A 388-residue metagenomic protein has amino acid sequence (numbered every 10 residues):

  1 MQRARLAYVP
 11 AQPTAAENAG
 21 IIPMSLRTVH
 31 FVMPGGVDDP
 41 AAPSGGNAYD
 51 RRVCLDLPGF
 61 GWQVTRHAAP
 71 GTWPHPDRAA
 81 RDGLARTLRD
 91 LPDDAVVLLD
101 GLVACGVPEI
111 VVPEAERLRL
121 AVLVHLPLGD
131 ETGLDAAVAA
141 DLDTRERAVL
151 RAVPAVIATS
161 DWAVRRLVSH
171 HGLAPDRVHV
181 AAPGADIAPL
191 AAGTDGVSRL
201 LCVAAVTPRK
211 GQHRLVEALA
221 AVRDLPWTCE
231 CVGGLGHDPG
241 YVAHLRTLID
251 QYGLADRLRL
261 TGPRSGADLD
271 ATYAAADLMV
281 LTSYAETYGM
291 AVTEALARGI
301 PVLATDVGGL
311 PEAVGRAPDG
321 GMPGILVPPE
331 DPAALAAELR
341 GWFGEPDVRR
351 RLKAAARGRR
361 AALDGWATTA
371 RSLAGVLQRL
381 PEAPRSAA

Functional and structural regions predicted by a protein language model:
A137-V156: Membrane-proximal helix-turn-helix segments that form the acceptor-binding/catalytic region of lipid-linked
I157, A191-K210, V216-A221, E230: Conserved donor-binding/catalytic core segment of Leloir-type glycosyltransferases
W162, G184: Carbohydrate-associated surface elements
V242-R264: Nucleotide-activated donor-binding/catalytic signature segment of Leloir-type glycosyltransferases, i.e., the conserved
P263-R264, A271-A276: Short alpha-helical donor nucleotide-sugar binding micro-motif in glycosyltransferases
Y284: Aromatic "clamp/platform" in nucleotide-sugar-dependent glycosyltransferases that forms part of the donor/acceptor
P301-A304, G308: Short hydrophobic beta-strand element within catalytic cores of glycosyltransferases and related nucleotide-activated
R316-P332, G341-P346: Conserved acidic donor-binding segment of nucleotide-sugar-dependent glycosyltransferases
